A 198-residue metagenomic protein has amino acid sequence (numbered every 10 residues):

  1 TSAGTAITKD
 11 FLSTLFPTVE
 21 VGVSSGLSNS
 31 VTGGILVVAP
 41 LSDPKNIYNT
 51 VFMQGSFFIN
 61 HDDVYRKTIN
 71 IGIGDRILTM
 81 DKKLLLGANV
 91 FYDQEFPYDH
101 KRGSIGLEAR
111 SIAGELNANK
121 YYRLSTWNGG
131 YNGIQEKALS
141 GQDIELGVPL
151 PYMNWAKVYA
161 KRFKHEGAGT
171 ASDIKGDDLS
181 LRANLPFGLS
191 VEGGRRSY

Functional and structural regions predicted by a protein language model:
T1-D63: Outer-membrane beta-barrel initiation region
L15, N29-I35, N49, Y65-I71 (+5 more regions): Residues that define the transmembrane beta-barrel architecture of outer-membrane proteins
F16-S24, L36, F52-F58, G87-D93 (+5 more regions): Transmembrane beta-strands of outer-membrane beta-barrel proteins
V23-N29, L41, F57-D63, D75-I77 (+5 more regions): Transmembrane beta-strands of outer-membrane beta-barrel pores
I35-A39, I71-D75, V90, I105-S111 (+3 more regions): Residues on the lipid-exposed face of transmembrane beta-strands in outer-membrane beta-barrel proteins
S42-M53, L78-A88, A113-A118, Y152-V158 (+1 more regions): Repeated loop/turn-to-beta-strand initiation elements of outer-membrane beta-barrel proteins
S104-A168: Detector for outer-membrane/organellar transmembrane beta-barrel domains, recognizing the amphipathic beta-strand
K164-Y198: Compact, basic/aliphatic-enriched, mixed alpha/beta core segments that act as assembly/interaction modules in small
